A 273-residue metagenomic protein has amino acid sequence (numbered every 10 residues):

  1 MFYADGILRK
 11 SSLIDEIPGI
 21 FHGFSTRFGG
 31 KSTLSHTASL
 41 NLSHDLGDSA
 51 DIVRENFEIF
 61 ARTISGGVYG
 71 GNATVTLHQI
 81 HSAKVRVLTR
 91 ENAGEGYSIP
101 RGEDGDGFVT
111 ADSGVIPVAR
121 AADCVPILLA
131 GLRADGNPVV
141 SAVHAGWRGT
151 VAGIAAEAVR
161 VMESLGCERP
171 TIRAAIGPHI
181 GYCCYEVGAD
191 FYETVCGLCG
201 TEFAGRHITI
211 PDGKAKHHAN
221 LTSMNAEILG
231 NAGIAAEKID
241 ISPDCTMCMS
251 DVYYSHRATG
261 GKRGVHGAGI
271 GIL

Functional and structural regions predicted by a protein language model:
M1-L273: Active-site microenvironment for binding and transforming phosphate-containing groups
